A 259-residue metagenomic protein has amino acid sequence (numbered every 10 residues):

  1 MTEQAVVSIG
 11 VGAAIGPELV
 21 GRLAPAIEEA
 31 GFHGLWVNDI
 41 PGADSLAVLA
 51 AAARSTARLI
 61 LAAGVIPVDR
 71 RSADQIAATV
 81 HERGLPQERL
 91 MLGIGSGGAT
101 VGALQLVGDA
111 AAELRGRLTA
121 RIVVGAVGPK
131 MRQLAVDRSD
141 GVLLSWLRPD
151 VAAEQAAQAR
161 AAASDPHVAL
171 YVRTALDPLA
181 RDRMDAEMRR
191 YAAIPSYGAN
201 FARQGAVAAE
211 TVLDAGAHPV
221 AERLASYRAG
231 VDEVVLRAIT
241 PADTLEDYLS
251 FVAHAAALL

Functional and structural regions predicted by a protein language model:
M1-L259: Active-site-adjacent structural elements that line small-molecule/cofactor binding pockets in enzymes
